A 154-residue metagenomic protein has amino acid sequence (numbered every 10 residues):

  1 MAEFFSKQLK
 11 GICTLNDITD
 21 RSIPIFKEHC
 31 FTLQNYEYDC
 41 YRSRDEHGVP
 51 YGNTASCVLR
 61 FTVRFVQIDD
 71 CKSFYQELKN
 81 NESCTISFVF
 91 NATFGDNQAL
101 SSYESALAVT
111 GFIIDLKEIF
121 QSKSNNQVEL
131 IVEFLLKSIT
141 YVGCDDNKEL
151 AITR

Functional and structural regions predicted by a protein language model:
M1-R154: Glycine-rich, low-complexity intrinsically disordered segments
